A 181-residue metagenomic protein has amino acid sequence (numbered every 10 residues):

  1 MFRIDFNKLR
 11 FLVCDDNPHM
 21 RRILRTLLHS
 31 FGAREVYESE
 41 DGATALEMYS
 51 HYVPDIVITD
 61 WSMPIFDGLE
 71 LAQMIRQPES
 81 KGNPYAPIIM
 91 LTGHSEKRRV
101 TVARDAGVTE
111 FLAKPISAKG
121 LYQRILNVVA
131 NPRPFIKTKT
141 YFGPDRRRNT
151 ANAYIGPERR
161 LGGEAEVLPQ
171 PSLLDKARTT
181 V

Functional and structural regions predicted by a protein language model:
P18-Y37: Two-component/phosphorelay signaling modules centered on CheY-like receiver
R25, E70, P84, S95-E110 (+3 more regions): Alpha4 helix (beta4-alpha4-beta5 surface) of REC/receiver domains from two-component response regulators
E38-I56: Acidic, metal-coordinating helix/loop segments flanking the phosphotransfer/catalytic sites of two-component signaling
D41, D67-Q73: Acidic catalytic/metal-coordinating carboxylates
M63: Receiver (REC) domain active-site loop signature in two-component systems and cognate sites in sensor histidine kinases
I116-V129, R133, K137-T138: C-terminal output helix
A130-V181: CheY-like receiver
